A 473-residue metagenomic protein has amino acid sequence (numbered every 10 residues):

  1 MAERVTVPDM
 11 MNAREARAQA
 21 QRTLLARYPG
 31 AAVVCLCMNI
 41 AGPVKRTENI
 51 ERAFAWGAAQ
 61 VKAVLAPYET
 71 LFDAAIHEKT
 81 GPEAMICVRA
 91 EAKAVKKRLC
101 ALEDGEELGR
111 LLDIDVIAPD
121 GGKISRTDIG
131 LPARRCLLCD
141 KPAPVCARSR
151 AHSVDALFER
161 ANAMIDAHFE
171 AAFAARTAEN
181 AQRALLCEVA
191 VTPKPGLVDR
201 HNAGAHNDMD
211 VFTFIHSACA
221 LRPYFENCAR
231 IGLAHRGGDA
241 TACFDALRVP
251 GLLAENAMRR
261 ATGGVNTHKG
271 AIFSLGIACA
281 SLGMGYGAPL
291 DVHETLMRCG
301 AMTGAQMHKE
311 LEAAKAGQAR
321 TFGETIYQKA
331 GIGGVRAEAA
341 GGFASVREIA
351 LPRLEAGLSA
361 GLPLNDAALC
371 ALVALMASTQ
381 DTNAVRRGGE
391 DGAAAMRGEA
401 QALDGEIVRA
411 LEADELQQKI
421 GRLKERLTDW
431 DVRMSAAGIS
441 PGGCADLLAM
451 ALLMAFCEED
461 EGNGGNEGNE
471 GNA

Functional and structural regions predicted by a protein language model:
M1-A63, H77, K97-E170: Long, contiguous binding/interaction regions
V33-E91, M209-R236: Short, well-structured hydrophobic secondary-structure segments
R46-T47, A92-L99, L290-E294: Short, conserved charged micro-motifs
A163-A240, F244, L282-V432, A473: Phosphate-rich cofactor/ligand-interacting catalytic cores and adjacent structured alpha/beta frameworks
P223, I277-M284, L452-E459: Short glycine/serine- and small hydrophobic-enriched flexible loop segments
N227-M284: Long, hydrophobic/aromatic-enriched structural stretches that serve as scaffold segments
L247-G264, L423-A437, A455: Short, hydrophobic/aliphatic alpha-helical segments
D460-N472: Asparagine/serine/threonine-enriched low-complexity, disordered tracts, especially those forming N-linked glycosylation
